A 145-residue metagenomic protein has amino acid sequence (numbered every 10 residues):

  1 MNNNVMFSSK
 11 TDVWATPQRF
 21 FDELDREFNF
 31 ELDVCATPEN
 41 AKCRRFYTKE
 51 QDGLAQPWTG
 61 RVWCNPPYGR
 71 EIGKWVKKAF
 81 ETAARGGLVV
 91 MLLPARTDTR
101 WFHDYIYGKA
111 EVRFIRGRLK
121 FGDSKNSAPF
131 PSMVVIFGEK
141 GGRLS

Functional and structural regions predicted by a protein language model:
M1-S145: Class I S-adenosyl-L-methionine-dependent methyltransferase catalytic core
